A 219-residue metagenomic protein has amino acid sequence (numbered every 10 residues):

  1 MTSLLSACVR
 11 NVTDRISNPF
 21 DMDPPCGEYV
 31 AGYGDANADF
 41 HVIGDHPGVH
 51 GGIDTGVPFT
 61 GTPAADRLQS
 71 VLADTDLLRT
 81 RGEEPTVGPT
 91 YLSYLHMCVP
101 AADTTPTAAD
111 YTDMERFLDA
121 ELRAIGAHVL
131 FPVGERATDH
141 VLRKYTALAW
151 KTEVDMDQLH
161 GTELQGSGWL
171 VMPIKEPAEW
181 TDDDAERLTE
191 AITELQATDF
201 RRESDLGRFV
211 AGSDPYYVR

Functional and structural regions predicted by a protein language model:
T2-R219: A polyanion-binding, active-site-adjacent surface
